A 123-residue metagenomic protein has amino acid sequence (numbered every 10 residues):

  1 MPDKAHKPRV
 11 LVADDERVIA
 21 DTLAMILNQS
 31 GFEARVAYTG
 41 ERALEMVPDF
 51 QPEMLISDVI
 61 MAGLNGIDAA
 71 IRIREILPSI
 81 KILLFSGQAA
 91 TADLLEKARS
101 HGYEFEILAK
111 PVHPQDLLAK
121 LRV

Functional and structural regions predicted by a protein language model:
M1-R9, H113-V123: Non-catalytic signal-transmission and effector/linker regions of two-component phosphorelay proteins
E16, V59-I60: The short loop immediately C-terminal to the conserved phospho-acceptor aspartate in CheY-like receiver
A20, A62: The feature encodes the CheY-like receiver
D21-Q29: Charged docking surfaces used in two-component/phosphorelay signaling
G31-Y38, M46, L108: Short hydrophobic/Thr-rich beta-strand motif most characteristic of the beta2 strand and flanking loop of CheY-like
Y38-R42, N65-A69: Acidic catalytic/metal-coordinating carboxylates
D68, R72, K81, A89-A109 (+1 more regions): Alpha4 helix (beta4-alpha4-beta5 surface) of REC/receiver domains from two-component response regulators
